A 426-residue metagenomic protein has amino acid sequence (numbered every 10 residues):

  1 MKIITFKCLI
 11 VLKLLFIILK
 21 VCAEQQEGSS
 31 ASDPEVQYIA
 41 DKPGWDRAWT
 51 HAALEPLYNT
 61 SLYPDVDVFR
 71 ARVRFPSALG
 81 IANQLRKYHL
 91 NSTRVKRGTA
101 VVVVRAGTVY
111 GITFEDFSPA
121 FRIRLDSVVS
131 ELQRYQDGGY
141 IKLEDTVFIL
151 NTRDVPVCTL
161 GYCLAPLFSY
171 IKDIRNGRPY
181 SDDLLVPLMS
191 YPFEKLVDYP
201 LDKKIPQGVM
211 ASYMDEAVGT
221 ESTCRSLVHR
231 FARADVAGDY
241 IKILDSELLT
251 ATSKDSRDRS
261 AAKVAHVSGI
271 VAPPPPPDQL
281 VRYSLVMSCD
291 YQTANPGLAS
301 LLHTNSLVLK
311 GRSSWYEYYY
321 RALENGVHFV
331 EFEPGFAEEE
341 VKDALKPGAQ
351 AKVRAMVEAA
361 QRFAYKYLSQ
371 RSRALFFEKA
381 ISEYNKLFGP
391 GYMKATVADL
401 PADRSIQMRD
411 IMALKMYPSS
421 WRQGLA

Functional and structural regions predicted by a protein language model:
M1-L12: Classical eukaryotic N-terminal signal peptides for Sec-dependent ER targeting/secretion, especially the positively
T5, E144, D202-I205, Y240 (+3 more regions): Short, well-ordered loop/turn elements at secondary-structure boundaries
F6, L15, K142, P200 (+2 more regions): A generic structural signal for short, solvent-exposed coil/turn residues that cap or connect secondary-structure
L14-S30: N-terminal signal peptide
Q25-S268, P274-P275, L400-A402, L414-W421: Secretory-pathway glycan-assembly enzymes, especially type II membrane glycosyltransferases that use nucleotide-sugar
P274-A402, I406, D410-I411, Y417 (+1 more regions): Catalytic binding pocket for nucleotide-activated donors in carbohydrate/polymer assembly enzymes
